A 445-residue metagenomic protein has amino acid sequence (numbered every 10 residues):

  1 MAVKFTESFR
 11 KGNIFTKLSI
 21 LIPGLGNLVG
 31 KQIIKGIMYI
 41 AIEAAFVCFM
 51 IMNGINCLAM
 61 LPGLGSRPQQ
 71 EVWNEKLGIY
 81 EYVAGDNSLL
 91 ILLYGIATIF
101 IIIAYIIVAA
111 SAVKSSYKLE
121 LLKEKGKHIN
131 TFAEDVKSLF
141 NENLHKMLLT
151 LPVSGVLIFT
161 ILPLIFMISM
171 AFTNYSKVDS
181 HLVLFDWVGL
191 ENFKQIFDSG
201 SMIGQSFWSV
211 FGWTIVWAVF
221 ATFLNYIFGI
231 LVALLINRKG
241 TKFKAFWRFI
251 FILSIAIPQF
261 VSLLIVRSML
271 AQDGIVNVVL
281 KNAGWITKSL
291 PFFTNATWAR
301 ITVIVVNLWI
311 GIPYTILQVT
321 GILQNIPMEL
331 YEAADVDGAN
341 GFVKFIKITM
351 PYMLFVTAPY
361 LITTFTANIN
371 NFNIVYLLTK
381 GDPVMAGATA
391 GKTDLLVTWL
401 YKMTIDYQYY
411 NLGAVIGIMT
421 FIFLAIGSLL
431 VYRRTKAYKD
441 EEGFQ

Functional and structural regions predicted by a protein language model:
A2-T16, L21-V29, I33-M50, Y80-F172 (+3 more regions): N-terminal signal-anchor/first transmembrane alpha helix
K31, I42, N53-Q69, F100: Transmembrane-helix bundle segments that line or gate the permeation/cavity pathway in multi-pass membrane proteins
N53-G63, V113, L144-Q445: A structural signal for multi-pass alpha-helical bundles of membrane permease subunits that mediate small-molecule
C57-G95: Membrane-interfacial interhelical loops
K76-A84, N130-L139, I196-I203, K288-F293: Short membrane-interface loop/juxtamembrane segments of multi-pass integral membrane proteins
